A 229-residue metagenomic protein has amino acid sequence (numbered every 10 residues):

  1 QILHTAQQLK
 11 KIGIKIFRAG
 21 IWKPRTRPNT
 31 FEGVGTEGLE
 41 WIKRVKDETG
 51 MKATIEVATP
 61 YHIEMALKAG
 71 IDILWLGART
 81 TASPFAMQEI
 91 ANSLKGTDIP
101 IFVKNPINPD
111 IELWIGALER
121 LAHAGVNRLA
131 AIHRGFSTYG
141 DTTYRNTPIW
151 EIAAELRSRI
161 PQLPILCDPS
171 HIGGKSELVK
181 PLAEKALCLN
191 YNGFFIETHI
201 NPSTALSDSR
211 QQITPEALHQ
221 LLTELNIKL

Functional and structural regions predicted by a protein language model:
Q1-Q7, E37-E40, S176-P181: Glycine-rich anion/phosphate-binding loops
H4-I21: Catalytic domains of carbohydrate-active enzymes, especially glycoside hydrolases
L9-K10, L67, A122, L187: Non-catalytic positions within long, well-ordered alpha-helices that form the structural scaffold/packing of enzyme
R18, E32-V34, M51-I63, D72-M87 (+3 more regions): Catalytic beta/alpha-barrel core
R18-E37, I200-R210: Glycine-rich, proline-tolerant flexible connector loops at the mouths of alpha/beta enzymes
F31-I55, I90-P100, W150-I165, Q211-L229: Alpha-helix-loop-beta-strand connector modules within alpha/beta enzyme cores
A86-N201: Catalytic alpha/beta core domains of metabolic enzymes, predominantly
L187-L229: Structured C-terminal cap/extension of enzyme domains
